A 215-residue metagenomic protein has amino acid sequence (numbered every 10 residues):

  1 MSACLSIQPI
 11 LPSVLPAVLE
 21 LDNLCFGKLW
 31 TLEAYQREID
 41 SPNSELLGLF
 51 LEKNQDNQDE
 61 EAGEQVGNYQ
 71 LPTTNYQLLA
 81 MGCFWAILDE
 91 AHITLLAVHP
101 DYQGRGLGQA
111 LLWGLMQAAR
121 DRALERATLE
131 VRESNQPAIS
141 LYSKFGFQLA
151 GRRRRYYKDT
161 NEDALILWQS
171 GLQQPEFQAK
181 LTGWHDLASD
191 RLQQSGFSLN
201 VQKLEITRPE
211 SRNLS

Functional and structural regions predicted by a protein language model:
M1-S2: Short acidic N-proximal helix/loop "leader" segments that mark the beginning of a domain or an inter-domain linker
L5-Q103, L112-R122, S170-Q174, Q178-S215: Acetyl-CoA-dependent GNAT
L29, R105, D159-N161: Non-catalytic, surface-exposed connector residues within folded enzymatic/regulatory domains
S44, R126-R132, K158, A164-G171 (+1 more regions): Conserved catalytic core of the tyrosine transesterase superfamily
W85-E90, G104, T128, S134 (+2 more regions): A short, glycine- and basic residue-enriched loop/turn that sits immediately adjacent to a domain's principal
H99-W113, D121-R122, R132-S140, K144-F145: Conserved glycine-rich acetyl-CoA-binding loop
T128-E130, S143, Q148-A164, F177-Q178 (+1 more regions): Conserved catalytic-core motifs of GNAT/GCN5-like acyltransferases
